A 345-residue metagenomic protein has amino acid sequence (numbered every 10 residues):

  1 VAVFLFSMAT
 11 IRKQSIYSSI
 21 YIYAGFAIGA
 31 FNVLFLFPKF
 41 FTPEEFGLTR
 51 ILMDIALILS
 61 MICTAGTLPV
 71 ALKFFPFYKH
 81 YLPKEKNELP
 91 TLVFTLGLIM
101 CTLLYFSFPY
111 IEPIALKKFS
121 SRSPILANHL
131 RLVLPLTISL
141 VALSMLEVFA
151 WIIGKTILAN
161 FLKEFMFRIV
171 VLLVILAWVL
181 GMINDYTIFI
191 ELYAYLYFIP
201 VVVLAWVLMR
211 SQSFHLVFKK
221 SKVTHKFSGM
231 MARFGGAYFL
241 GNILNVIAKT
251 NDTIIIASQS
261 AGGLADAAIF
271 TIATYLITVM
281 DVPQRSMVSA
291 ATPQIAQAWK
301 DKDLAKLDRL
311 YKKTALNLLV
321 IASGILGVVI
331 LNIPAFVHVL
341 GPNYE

Functional and structural regions predicted by a protein language model:
V3-I11, R122-I125, G181-A194, L204-K249 (+1 more regions): Interhelical loop/hinge segments that connect adjacent transmembrane helices in multipass membrane
T10-V70, C101, Y105-P109, L136 (+1 more regions): Signature of the first transmembrane helix
I11-R12, F74, S139-L162: Membrane-interface junctions at transmembrane-helix termini in multi-pass inner-membrane proteins
R12, R50, P83-L98, A232 (+3 more regions): Interfacial transmembrane-helix starts/ends
L36-I58, Y186-E191, K226-F234, Y238 (+3 more regions): Interfacial/gating helices of multi-pass transporter permease domains
E44, E112-V133, V329-E345: Interfacial segments at transmembrane-helix termini and the short loops linking adjacent helices
A65-H80, I152, A273-A315: Helix-loop junctions and terminal segments of transmembrane helices in multi-pass membrane transport/translocation
R131, F161-A177, G181-Q212, T274: Hydrophobic alpha-helical transmembrane segments
